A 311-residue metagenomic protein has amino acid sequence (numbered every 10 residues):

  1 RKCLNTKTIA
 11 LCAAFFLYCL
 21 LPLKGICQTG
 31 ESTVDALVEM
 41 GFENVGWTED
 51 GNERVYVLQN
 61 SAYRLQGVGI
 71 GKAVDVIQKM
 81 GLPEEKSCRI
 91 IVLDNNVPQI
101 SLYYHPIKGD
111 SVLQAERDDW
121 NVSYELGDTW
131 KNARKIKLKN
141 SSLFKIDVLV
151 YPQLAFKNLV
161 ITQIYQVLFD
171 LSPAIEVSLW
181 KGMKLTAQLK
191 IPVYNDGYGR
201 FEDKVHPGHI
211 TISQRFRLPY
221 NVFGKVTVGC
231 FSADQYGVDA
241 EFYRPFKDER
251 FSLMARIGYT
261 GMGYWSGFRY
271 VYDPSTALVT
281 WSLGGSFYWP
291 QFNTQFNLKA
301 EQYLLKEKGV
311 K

Functional and structural regions predicted by a protein language model:
R1, F169-L179, V205-L218, G237-I257 (+2 more regions): Feature captures outer-membrane beta-barrel proteins of Gram-negative bacteria and organelles
R1, V57-N60, V148-V160, L185-P192 (+4 more regions): Transmembrane beta-strand segments that form the barrel wall of outer-membrane beta-barrel proteins
K2-C12: Bacterial N-terminal signal peptides that target proteins for export
C12-K24: Bacterial N-terminal signal peptides
G25-I212, Y272-P274: Outer-membrane beta-barrel initiation region
G69, V167, S232-Y236, Q302-K308: Short, glycine/acidic-rich beta->alpha junctions
R134-D147, S178-K184, R217-F223, K247-S252 (+1 more regions): Short loop/turn motifs that connect adjacent beta-strands in outer-membrane beta-barrel proteins
V193-K204, M254-W289, T294-K311: Outer-membrane beta-barrel translocator/channel fold
